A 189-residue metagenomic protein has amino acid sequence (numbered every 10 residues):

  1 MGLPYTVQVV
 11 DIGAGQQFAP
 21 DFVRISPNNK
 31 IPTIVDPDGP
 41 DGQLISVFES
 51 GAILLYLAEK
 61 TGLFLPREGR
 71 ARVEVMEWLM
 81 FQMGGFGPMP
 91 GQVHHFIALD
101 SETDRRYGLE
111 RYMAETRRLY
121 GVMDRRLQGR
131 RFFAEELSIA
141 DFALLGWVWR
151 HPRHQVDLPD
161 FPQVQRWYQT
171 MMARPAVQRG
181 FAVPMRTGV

Functional and structural regions predicted by a protein language model:
M1-Y107, R117: GST-like domain detector, emphasizing the conserved glutathione-binding G-site in the N-terminal thioredoxin-like
D11, I139, P184: Short, solvent-exposed turn/loop segments enriched in Gly/Ser/Thr/Pro and often Arg
I12-G13, R166, R186: Positions that flank functional sites
R24, A173, A182: Phosphate-coordinating loops and pocket residues in cytosolic domains that bind phosphorylated ligands
A52, P175-A176: Alpha-helix/helix-capping structural signal
A58, W147-V148, F181: Active-site-flanking alpha-helical
Q82-P175: GST-like fold's C-terminal all-alpha helical module
A182-V189: Terminal-tail/helix-coil boundary detector
